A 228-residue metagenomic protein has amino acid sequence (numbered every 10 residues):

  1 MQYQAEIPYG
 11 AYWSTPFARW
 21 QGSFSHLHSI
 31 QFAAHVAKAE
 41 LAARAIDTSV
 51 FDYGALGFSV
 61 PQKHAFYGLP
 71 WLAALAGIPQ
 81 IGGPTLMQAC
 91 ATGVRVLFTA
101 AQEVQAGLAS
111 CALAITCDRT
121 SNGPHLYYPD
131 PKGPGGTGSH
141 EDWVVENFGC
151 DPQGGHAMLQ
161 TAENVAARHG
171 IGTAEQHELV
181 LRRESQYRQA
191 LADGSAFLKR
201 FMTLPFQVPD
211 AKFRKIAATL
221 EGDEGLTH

Functional and structural regions predicted by a protein language model:
M1-L27, E141, A167, L226-H228: Condensing-enzyme catalytic core mediating Claisen C-C bond formation in acyl metabolism
S14-K38, P61, P84-F98, S110 (+3 more regions): Active-site pocket-shaping loop/turn-to-helix segments
S14-T15, H26, I30, A34 (+2 more regions): N-terminal extracellular/periplasmic Venus flytrap/periplasmic-binding protein-like
Q21-G22, F66-Y67, N122-Y128: Short acidic, glycine/serine/threonine-rich loops at helix termini
S29-A45, G68-L72, V96-T99, M158-V165 (+1 more regions): Short, well-ordered amphipathic alpha-helical segments that serve as non-catalytic structural scaffolds within diverse
F58-C111, E141, P152-A157, L226-H228: Conserved catalytic cysteine-centered active-site region of acyl-thioester-dependent Claisen-condensing enzymes
P84-D118, A166-A196: Active-site-proximal alpha-helical scaffold in enzymes
C111-N164: Flexible glycine-/small-residue-enriched beta->alpha junction loops that bind anionic phosphate/pyrophosphate groups
